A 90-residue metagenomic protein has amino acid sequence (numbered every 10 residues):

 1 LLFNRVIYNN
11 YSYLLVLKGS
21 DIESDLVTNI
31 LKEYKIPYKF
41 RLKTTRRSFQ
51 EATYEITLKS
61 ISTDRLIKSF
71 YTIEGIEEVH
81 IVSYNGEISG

Functional and structural regions predicted by a protein language model:
L1-T45: Canonical alpha-helical transmembrane segment with a positive-inside/aromatic-interface signature
S20-D21, I56-T63: Helix N-cap motif at beta-to-alpha junctions
L26-Y34, S62-G75: Short amphipathic alpha-helices in soluble, non-transmembrane regions that often serve as interface/regulatory elements
Y38-T44, T72-I88: Conserved short beta-strand edge segments in small beta-sheet-based binding/regulatory domains
Q50-E55: Short, hydrophobic beta-strand segments
S60-L66, N85-I88: A general structural signal for short secondary-structure boundary/capping elements
